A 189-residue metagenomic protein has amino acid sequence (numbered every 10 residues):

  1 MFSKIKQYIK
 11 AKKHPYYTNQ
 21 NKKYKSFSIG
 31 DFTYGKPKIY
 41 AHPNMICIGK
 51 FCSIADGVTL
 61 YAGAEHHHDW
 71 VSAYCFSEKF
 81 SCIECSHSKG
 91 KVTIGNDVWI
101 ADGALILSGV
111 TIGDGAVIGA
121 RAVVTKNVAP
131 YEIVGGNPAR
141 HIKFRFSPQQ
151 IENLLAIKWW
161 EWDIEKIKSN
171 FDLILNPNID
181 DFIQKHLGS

Functional and structural regions predicted by a protein language model:
M1-K22: Membrane-proximal basic amphipathic "stem/tether" segments
F2-I5, F76-I106, P138-S189: C-terminal segments of enzyme domains that contribute to small-molecule binding surfaces
P15-K36: N-terminal segments that cap or nucleate solenoid repeat domains
G30-D31, K50, I94-N96, I112-G115 (+1 more regions): Structural motif
Y34-S108, N137-P138: Flexible, glycine/small-residue-enriched loop-and-beta-strand segment within the central core of proteins
A64-H66, V128, F144-R145: Conserved catalytic-core motifs of eukaryotic protein kinase domains, centered on the activation segment
D102-A116, A122-K126: Beta-rich strand-turn-strand
I118, G136: Conserved G/P- and acidic residue-centered "switch" motifs that form tight phosphate/ATP-binding loops in soluble
